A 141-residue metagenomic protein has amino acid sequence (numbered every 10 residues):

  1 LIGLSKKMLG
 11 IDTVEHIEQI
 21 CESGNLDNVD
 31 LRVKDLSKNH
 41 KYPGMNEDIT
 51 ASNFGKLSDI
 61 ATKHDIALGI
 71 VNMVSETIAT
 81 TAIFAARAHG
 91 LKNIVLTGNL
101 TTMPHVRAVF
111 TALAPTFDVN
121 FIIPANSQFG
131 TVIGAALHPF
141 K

Functional and structural regions predicted by a protein language model:
L1-L9, T13, E18, F121-K141: Glycine-rich phosphate-binding/hydrolytic loop that grips phosphoryl groups
E15-I60: Conserved ATP-utilizing enzyme core subdomain
N28-V29, T111, A136-P139: Short low-complexity, flexible loop/linker segments enriched in glycine and/or proline with clustered acidic
P43-N93, P124, Q128: Adenine-nucleotide phosphate-binding core of ATP-dependent small-molecule kinases
N99-P104, Q128-F129: Gly/Ser/Thr-rich loops at beta-strand to alpha-helix junctions that form or flank small-molecule/cofactor-binding
M103-I122: Short acidic, glycine/proline-enriched helix-loop-strand junctions
